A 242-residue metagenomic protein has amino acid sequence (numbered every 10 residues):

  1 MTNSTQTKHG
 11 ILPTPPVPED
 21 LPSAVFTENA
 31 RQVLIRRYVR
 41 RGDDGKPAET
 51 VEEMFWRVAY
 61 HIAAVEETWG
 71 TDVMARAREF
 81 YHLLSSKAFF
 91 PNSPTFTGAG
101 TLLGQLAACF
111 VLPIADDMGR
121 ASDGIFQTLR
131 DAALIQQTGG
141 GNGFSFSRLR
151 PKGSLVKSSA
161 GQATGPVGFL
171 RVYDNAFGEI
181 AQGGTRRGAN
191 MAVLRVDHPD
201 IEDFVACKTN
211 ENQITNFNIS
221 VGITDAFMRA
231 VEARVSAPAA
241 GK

Functional and structural regions predicted by a protein language model:
M1-K242: Extended catalytic cores of very large enzyme megasubunits
